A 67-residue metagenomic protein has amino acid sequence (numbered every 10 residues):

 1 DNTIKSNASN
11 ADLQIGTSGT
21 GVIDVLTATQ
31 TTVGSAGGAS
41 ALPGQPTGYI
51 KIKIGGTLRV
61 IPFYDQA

Functional and structural regions predicted by a protein language model:
D1-A8, D12-S18, V22-T27, G34 (+3 more regions): Beta-strand-rich, repetitive solenoid scaffolds
